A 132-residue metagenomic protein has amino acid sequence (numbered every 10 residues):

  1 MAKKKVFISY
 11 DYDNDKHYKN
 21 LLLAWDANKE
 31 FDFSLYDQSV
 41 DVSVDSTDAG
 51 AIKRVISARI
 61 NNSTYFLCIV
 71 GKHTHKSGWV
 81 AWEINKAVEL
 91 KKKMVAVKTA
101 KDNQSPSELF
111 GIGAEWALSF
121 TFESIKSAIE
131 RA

Functional and structural regions predicted by a protein language model:
M1-N62, R131-A132: Conserved N-terminal substructure of TIR/SEFIR domains
S9-Y10, V70, K98: Short beta-strand/turn micro-motifs composed of small residues that flank or help shape donor/cofactor-binding pockets
A27-F31, K86-M94: Arginine/glycine-rich "motif VI" loop of SF2 helicases in the C-terminal RecA-like domain
K72-E89: Conserved TIR/SEFIR loop-to-helix hotspot centered on a Trp-containing motif with a nearby acidic residue
M94-Q104: Short beta-alpha junction loops
D102-E115: Glycine-rich, charge-decorated loop segments at or immediately adjacent to ligand/cofactor-binding or catalytic sites
E115-E123: Short acidic-hydrophobic, aromatic-tinged amphipathic segments that line or gate anion-handling sites
